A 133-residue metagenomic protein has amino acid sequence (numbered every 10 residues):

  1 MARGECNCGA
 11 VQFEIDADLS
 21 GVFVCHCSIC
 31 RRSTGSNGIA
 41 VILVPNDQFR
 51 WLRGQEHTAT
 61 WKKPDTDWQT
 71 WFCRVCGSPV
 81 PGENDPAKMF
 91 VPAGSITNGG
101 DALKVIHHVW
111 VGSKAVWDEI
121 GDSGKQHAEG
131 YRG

Functional and structural regions predicted by a protein language model:
M1-G133: A short Gly-Trp-Pro
